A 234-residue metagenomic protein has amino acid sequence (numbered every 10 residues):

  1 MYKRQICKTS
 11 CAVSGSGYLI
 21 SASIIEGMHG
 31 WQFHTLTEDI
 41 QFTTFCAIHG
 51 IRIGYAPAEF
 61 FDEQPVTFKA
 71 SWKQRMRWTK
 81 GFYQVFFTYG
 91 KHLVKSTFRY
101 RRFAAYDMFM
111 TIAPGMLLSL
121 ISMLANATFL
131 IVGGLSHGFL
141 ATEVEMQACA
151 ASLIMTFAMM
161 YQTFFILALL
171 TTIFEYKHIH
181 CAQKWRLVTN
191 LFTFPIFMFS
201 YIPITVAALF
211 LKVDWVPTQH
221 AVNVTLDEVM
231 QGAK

Functional and structural regions predicted by a protein language model:
M1-T35, M76-Y83, F87: Long helical/loop segments within the catalytic core of UDP-sugar-dependent glycosyltransferases, especially the large
G15, G54-Y55, E59-K73, K80 (+1 more regions): Catalytic cores of eukaryotic secretory-pathway lumenal/extracellular enzymes that build and remodel glycoconjugates
H34, T43-F61: Catalytic donor-sugar/metal-binding loop of nucleotide-sugar-dependent glycosyltransferases
F42-T43, S71: Short, hydrophobic alpha-helical packing/hinge segments within bilobed ligand-binding/sensory domains
K73-L93, I166, A208: Catalytic core of nucleotide-sugar-dependent glycosyltransferases
K91-A104, V132-K234: Juxtamembrane C-terminal module of membrane proteins
T97-L120: Loop-to-transmembrane boundary segments
S119-H137: Hydrophobic, aromatic-rich transmembrane alpha-helices and their immediate juxtamembrane boundary segments
